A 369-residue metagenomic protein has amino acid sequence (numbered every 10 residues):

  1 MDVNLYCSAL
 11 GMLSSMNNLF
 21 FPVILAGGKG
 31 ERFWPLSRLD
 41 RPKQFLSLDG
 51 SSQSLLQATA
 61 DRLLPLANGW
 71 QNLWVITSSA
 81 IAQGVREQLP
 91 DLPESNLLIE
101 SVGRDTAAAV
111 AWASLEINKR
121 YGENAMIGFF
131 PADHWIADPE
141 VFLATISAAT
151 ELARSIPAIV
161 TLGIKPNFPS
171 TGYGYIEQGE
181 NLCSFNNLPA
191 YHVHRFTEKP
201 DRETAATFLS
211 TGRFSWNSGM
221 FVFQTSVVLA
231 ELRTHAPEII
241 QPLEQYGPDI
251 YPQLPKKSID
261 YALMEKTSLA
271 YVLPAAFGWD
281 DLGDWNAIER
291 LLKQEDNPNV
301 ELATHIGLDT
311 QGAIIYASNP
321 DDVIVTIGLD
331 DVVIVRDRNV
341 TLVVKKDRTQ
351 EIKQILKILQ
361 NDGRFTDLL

Functional and structural regions predicted by a protein language model:
D2-I24, R32-L39, D49-P131, W135-V141 (+2 more regions): Conserved N-terminal catalytic core of the sugar/cofactor nucleotidyltransferase
V3-S14, F223-L369: Left-handed beta-helix
I24-A26, I76, G128-P131, T161-K165 (+4 more regions): Short beta-strand segments
L56, A113, D133, I176 (+3 more regions): Residue-level signal for inorganic ion chemistry
W74, I127, H194, R213 (+3 more regions): A residue-level structural signature of the nucleotidyltransferase/glycosyltransferase Rossmann-like core
P139-Q241, P248-Y251, Y271, K345-K346: Conserved core of the sugar-phosphate nucleotidyltransferase
